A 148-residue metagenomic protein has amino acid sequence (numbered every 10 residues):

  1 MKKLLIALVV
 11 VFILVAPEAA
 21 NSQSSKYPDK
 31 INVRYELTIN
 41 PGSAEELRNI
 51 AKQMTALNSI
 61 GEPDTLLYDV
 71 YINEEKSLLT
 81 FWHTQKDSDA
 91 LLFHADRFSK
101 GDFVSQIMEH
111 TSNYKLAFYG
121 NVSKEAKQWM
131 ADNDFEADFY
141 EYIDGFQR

Functional and structural regions predicted by a protein language model:
M1-L4: Positively charged n-region of N-terminal signal peptides that target proteins for export
A7-V15: Bacterial N-terminal signal peptides
E18-L79, K86-R97, H110-R148: Short S/T/G/P-rich N-terminal loop/turn motif that feeds into the first structured element of a domain
F103-I107: Amphipathic alpha-helical coiled-coil segments
